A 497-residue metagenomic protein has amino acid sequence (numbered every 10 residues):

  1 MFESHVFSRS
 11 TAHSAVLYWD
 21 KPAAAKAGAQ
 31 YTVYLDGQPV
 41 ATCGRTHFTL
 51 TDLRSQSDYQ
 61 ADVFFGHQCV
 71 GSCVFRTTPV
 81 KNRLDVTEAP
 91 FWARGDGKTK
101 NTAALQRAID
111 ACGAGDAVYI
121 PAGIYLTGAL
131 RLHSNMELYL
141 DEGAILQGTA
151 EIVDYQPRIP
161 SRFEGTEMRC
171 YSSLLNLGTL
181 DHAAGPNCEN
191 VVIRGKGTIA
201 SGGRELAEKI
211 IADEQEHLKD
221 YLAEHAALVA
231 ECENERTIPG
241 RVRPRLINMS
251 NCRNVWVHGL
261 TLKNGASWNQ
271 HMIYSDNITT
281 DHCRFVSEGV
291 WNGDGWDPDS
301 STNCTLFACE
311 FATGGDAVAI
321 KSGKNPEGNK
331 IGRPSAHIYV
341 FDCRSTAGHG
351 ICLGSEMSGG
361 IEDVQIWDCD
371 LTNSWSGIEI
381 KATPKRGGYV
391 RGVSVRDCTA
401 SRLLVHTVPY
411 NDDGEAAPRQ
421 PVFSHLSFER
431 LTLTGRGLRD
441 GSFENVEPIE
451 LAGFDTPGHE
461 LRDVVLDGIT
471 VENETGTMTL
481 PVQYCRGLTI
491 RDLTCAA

Functional and structural regions predicted by a protein language model:
M1-A497: Extracellular/periplasmic carbohydrate-active domains that bind, remodel, or depolymerize complex polysaccharides
